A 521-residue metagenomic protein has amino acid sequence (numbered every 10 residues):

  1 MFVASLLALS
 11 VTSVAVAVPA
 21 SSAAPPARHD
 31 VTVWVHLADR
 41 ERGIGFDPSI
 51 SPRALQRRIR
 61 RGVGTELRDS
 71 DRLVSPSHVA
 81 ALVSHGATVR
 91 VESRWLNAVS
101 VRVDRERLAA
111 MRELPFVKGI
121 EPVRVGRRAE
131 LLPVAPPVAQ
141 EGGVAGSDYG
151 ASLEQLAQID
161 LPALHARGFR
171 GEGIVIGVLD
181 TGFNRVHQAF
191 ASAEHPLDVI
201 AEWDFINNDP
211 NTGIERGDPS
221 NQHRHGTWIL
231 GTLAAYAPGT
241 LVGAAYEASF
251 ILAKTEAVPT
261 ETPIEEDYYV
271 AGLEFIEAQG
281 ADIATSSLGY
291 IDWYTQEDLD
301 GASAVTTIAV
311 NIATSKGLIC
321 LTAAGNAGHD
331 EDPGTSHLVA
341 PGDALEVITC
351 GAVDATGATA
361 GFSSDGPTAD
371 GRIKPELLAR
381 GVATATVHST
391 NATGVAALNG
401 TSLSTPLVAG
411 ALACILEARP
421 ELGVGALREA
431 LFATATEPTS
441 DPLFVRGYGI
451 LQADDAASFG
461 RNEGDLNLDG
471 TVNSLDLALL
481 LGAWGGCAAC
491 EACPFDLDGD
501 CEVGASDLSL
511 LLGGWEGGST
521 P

Functional and structural regions predicted by a protein language model:
F2-S13: Bacterial N-terminal signal peptides
P19-P137: Inhibitory N-terminal propeptides of secreted protease zymogens
A27-R28, F46, G119, S152 (+7 more regions): Subtilisin-like serine protease catalytic core
G62, E113-V175, Q188-A189: Protease zymogen maturation seam
L197, I206-I214, A352-L403: Catalytic-core environment of secreted peptidases
I251-A257, D282, Y290, G381-R446: Hydrolase catalytic cores
L273-D300, A323-A324: Short acidic, glycine-rich surface-loop motifs adjacent to enzyme active sites
S458-P521: Cellulosome-associated attachment modules in secreted, modular CAZymes
